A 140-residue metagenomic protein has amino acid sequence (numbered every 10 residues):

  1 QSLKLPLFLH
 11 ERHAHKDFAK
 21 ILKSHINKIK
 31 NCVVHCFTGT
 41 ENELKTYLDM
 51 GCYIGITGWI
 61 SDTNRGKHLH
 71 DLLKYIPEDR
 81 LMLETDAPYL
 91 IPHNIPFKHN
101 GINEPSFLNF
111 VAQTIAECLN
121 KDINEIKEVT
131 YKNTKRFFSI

Functional and structural regions predicted by a protein language model:
S2-R80: Catalytic pocket-lining loop regions of alpha/beta-barrel enzymes, especially the amidohydrolase/enolase/GH5 lineages
H10-R12, T85, L119: Short, cationic motifs built from Arg/Lys/His that form the positively charged side of catalytic pockets
S24, K28, I95-N100, N120-E125: Short, glycine- and charge-enriched coil/turn segments that flank and shape catalytic ligand pockets
H35, Y47, D86, I126 (+1 more regions): Divalent metal-coordination and catalytic microenvironments
G39, H99-E104: Active-site-adjacent loop and "lid" segments of alpha/beta metabolic enzymes
I60, P88, Y131: Catalytic metal-binding/acid-base residues of hydrolase active sites
D79-G101: Short acidic/histidine-rich active-site segments
P105-I140: Mid-to-C-terminal alpha-helical segments outside catalytic/metal-binding sites
